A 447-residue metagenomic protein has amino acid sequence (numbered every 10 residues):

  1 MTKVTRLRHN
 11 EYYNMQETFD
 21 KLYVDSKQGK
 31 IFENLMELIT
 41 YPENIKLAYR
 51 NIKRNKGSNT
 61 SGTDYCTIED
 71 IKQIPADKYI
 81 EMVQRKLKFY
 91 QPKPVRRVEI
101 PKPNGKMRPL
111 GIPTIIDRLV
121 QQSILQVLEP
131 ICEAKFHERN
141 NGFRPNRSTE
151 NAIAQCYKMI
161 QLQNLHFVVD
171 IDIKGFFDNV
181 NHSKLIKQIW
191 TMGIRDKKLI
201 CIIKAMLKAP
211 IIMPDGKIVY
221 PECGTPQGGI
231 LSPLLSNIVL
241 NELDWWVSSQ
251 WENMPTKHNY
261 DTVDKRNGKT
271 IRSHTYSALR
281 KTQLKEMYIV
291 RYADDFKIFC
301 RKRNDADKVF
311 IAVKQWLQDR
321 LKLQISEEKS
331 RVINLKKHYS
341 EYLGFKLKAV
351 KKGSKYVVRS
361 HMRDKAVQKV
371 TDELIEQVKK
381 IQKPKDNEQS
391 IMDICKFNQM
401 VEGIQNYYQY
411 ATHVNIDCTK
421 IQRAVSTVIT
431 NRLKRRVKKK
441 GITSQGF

Functional and structural regions predicted by a protein language model:
V4-I230: Conserved pre-catalytic core of RNA-dependent polymerases
M15, F19, A76, V401 (+1 more regions): Short amphipathic alpha-helical coiled-coil/interface segments
T40-L47, R96, L207-I212, M287 (+2 more regions): Core structural elements
Y79, P94, E138-R139, R144-R147 (+3 more regions): Conserved polymerase palm-domain catalytic core
A134-R144, K302, G353-K355, P384 (+1 more regions): Short, polar/flexible loop-turn hinges at active-site or ligand-entry regions and domain interfaces
K208, P214-K217, L321-Q389, V401-E402: A conserved non-catalytic segment of reverse transcriptases and RNA-directed RNA polymerases corresponding to the late
E222-T225, R359, V378-M392, Q405-I416: Short, solvent-exposed helix-loop connector elements
V414-F447: A terminal-accessory region detector
